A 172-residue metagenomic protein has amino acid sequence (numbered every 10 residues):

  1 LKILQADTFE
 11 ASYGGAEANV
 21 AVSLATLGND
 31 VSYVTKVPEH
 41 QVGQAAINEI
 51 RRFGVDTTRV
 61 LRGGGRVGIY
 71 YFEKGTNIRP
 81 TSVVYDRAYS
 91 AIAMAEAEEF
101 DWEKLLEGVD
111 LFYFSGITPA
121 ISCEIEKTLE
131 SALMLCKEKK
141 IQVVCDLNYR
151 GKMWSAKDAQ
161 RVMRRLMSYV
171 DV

Functional and structural regions predicted by a protein language model:
L1, E39, Y149: Short, glycine/acidic-enriched loop or turn micro-motifs at the edges of active sites
K2, N19-D30: Alpha-helix C-terminal capping segments
L4-G14: Short pre-catalytic strand/loop immediately N-terminal to key active-site residues, enriched for Gly-Thr
Y13-E17, V42: Conserved donor sugar-nucleotide recognition element shared by glycan-biosynthetic enzymes
D30, V34-G116: Conserved N-terminal subdomain of the carbohydrate kinase-like
L111, I117-V172: Conserved beta-alpha-beta core of the PfkB/ribokinase-like small-molecule kinase fold
